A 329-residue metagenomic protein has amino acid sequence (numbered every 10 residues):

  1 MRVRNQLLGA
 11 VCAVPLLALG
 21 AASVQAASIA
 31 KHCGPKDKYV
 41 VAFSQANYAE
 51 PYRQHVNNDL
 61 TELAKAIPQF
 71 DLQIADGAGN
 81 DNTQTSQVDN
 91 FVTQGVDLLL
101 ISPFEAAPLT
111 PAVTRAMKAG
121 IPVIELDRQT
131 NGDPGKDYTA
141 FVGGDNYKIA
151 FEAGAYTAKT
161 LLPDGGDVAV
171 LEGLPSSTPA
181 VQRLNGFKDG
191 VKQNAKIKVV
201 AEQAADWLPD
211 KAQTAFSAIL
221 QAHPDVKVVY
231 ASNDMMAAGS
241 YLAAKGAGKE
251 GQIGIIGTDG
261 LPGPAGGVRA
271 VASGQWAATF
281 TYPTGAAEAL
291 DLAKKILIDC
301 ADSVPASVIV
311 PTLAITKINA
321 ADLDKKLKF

Functional and structural regions predicted by a protein language model:
M1-K38, A66, T114-I121, A321: Short, low-complexity disordered leader/linker segments with a strong preference for bacterial N-terminal type II
A27-Y39, L171, P175, P179 (+2 more regions): Hinge/cleft segment of the Venus flytrap/periplasmic-binding protein
I29-L63, I67, L72-N90, V96 (+5 more regions): Extracytoplasmic "Venus flytrap"
G34-P35, V41, Q84, F141-D167 (+3 more regions): Hydrophobic alpha-helical segments within soluble ligand-binding/sensing domains
Y52-A66, F70, I149-Y156, T178-I197 (+3 more regions): Short, solvent-exposed amphipathic alpha-helices that sit in or adjacent to ligand/effector-binding or catalytic
L72, G120-V123, V199: Hydrophobic beta-strand scaffold residues
P103-K118, F187, A201, A205-G266: Hydrophobic alpha-helical
A106-A107, P111-K148, K159, D167 (+3 more regions): Flexible loop/hinge segments that line or gate small-molecule binding clefts
